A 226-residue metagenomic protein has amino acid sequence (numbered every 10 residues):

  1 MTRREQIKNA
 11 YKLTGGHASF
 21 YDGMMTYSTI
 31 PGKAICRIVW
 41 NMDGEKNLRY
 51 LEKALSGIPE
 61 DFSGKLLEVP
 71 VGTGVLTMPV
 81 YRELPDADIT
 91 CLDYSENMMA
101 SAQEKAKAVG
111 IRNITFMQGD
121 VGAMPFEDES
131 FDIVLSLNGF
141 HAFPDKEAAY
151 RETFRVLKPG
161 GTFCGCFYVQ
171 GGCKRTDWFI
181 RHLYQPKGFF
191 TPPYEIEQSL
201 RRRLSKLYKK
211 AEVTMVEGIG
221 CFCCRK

Functional and structural regions predicted by a protein language model:
M1-E60, P79, R181-Y184: Conserved class I S-adenosyl-L-methionine
G15, G23-M24, I38, G44 (+2 more regions): C-terminal alpha-helical "lid/dimerization" subdomain adjacent to the S-adenosyl-L-methionine
I58-E60, E83-L84, L157: A generic alpha-to-beta junction signature in SAM-dependent methyltransferases
K65, G161-T162: Short glycine-centered segments of the SAM/dcSAM-binding site in methyltransferase folds
K65-A123: Class I SAM-dependent methyltransferase SAM/SAH-binding core
G122-I133: A short acidic, Gly/Pro-enriched loop at the edge of an enzyme's catalytic core that lines a small-molecule cofactor
I133-D145: A short SAM/SAH-binding and catalytic strip from SAM-dependent methyltransferases
E147-P159: A short glycine-rich, Lys/Arg-flanked "PGG" loop and its adjoining helix->strand segment in the class I
